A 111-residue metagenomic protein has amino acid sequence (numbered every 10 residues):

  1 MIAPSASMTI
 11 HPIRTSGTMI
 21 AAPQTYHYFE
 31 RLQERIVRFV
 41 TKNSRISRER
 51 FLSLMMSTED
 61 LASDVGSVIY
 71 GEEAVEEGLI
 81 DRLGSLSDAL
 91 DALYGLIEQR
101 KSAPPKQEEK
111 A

Functional and structural regions predicted by a protein language model:
M1-A111: N-terminal organellar transit peptides
